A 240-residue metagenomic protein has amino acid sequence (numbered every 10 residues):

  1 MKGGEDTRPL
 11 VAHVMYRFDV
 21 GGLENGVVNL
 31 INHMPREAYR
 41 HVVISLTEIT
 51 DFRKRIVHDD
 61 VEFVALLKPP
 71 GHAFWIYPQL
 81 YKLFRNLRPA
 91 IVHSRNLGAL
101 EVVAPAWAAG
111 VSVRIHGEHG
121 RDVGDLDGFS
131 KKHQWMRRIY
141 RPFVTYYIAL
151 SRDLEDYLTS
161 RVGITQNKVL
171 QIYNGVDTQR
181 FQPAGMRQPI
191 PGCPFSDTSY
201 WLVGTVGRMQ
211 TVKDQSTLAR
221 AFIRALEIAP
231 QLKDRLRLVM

Functional and structural regions predicted by a protein language model:
M1-M240: Membrane-interface segments of envelope glycosyltransferases acting on lipid-linked substrates or membrane lipids
